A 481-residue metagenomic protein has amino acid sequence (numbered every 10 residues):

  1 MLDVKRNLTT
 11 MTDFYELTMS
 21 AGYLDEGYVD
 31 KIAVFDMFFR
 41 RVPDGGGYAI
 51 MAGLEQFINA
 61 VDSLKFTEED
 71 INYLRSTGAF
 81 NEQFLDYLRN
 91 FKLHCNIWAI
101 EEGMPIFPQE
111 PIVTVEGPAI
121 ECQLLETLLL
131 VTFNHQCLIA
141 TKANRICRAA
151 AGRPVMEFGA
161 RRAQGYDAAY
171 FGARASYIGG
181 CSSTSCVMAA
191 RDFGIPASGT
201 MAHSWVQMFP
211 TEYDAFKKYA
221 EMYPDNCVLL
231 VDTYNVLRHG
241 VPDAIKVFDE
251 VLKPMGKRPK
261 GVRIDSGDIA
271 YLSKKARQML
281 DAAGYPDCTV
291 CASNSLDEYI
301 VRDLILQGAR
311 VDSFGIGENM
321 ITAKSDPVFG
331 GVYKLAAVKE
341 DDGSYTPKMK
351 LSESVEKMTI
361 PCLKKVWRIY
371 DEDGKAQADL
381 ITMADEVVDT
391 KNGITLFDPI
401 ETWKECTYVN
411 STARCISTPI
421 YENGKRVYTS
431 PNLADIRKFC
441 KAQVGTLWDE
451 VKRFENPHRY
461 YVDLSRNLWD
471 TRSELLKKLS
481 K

Functional and structural regions predicted by a protein language model:
M1-A33, R41-P43, A79, L85-H94 (+6 more regions): Buried, small/hydrophobic-residue-enriched core segments of structured protein domains
M1-K31, F35, R40, D44-G46 (+2 more regions): Gly/Ser/Thr/Ala-enriched C-terminal appendages of enzymes
A33-R89: N-terminal, Lys/Arg-enriched amphipathic/low-complexity engagement segments that precede the first folded domain
N59-L64, A99-E102, I106: An N-terminal, globular interaction/scaffold subdomain
Y73, T141-R145, G159, K452-R459: Short coil/turn segments at secondary-structure boundaries
T77-L85, G165, K391-I400: Short, positively charged
I97-G103, A413-I416: Short acidic, Pro/Gly- and aromatic-enriched capping/linker segments at domain boundaries
S198, V262, V290, D312-F314: Hydrophobic residues within beta-strands of alpha/beta enzymes
